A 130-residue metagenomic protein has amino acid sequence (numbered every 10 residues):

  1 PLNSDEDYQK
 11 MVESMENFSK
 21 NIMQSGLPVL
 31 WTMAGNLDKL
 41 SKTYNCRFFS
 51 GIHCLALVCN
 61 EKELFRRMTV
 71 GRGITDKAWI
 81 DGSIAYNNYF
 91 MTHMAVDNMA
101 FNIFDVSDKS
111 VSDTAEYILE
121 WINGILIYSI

Functional and structural regions predicted by a protein language model:
P1-K20: Conserved substrate/cofactor phosphate-moiety recognition/catalytic segment in nucleotide-dependent phosphotransferases
Q24-T32, H53: Loop/turn-to-beta-strand initiation segments
A34-K39: Short beta->alpha connector loops
L40-Y44: Metal-dependent catalytic neighborhoods of phosphoester/phosphodiester hydrolases
F48-V70, F104: Conserved phosphate-donor/acceptor-positioning beta-strand/loop module used by diverse small-molecule
R67-T75, W121: Conserved AAA+ ATPase "sensor/coupling" helix adjacent to the nucleotide-binding pocket
I74-Y117: Small-molecule kinase domains that catalyze NTP-dependent phosphoryl transfer to phosphate-bearing small molecules
E120-I130: C-terminal accessory "lid"/substrate-recognition subdomains
